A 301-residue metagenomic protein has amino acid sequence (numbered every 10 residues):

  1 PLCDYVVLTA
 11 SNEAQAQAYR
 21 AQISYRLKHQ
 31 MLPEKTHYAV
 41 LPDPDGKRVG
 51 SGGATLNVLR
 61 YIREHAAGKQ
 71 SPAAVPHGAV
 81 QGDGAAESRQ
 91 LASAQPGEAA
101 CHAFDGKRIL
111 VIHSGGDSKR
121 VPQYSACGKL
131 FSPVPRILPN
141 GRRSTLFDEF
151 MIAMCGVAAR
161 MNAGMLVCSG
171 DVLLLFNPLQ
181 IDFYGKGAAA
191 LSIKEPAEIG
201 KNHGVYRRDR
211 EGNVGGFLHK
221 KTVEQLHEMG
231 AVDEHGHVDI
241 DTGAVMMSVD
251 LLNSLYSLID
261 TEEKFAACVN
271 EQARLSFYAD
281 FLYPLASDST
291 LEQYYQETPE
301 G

Functional and structural regions predicted by a protein language model:
P1-G301: Unchanged
